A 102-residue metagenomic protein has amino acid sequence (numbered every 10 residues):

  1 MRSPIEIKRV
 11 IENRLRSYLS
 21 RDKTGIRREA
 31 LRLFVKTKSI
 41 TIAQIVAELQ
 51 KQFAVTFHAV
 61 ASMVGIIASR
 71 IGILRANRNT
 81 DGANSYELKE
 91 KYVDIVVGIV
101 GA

Functional and structural regions predicted by a protein language model:
R2-L31: Short alpha-helical segments that sit at the start of domains
K23-T24, R78-G101: Short, cationic-aromatic polyanion-contact patches
F34-Q44, V55: Short capping segments at the starts of secondary-structure elements
A47, K51: Alpha-helical residues within the helix-turn-helix
A54-S69: Short amphipathic alpha-helical interaction segments
A68-T80: A short, conserved structural fragment
